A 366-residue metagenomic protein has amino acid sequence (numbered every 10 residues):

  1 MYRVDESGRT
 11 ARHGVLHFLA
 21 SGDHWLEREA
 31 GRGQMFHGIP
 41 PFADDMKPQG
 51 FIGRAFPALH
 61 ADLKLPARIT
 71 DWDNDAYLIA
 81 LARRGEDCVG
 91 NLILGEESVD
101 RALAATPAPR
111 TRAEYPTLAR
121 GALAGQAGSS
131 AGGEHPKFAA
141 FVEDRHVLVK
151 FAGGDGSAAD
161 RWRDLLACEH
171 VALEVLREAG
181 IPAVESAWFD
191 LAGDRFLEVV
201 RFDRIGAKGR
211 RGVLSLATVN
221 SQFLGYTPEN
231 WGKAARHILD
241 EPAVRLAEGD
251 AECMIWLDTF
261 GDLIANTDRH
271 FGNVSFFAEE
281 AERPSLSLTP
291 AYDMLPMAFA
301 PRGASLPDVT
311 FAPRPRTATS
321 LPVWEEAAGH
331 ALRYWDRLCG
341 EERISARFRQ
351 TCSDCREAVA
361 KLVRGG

Functional and structural regions predicted by a protein language model:
M1-G366: Phosphate/dinucleotide-binding and metal-coordinating scaffold of catalytic cores in nucleotide-dependent enzymes
